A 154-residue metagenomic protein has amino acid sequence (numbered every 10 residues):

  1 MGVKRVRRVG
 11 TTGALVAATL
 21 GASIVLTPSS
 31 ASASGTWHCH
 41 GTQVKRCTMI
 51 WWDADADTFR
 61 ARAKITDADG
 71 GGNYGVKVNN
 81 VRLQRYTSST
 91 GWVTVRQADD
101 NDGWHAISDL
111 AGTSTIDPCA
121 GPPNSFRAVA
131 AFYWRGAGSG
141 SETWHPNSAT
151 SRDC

Functional and structural regions predicted by a protein language model:
M1-A33: Secretory targeting and sorting signals
S32-C154: Post-signal peptide N-terminal regions of Sec-secreted extracellular proteins
